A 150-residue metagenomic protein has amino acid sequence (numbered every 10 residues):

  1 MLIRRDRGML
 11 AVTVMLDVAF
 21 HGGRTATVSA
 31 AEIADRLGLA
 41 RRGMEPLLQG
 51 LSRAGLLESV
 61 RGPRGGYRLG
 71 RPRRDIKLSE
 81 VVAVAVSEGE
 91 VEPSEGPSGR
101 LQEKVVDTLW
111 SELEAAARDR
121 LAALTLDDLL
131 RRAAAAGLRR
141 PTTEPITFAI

Functional and structural regions predicted by a protein language model:
M1-M15: Short alpha-helical segments that sit at the start of domains
T27-G38: A short alpha-helical element within helix-turn-helix/winged-helix DNA-binding domains across DNA-binding proteins
D35, S52-R53: Alpha-helical residues within the helix-turn-helix
G55-G70: Beta-hairpin "wing" of winged helix-turn-helix
R73-P97: Conserved segment of winged-helix/HTH DNA-binding domains
P97-I150: C-terminal regulatory/oligomerization modules of transcriptional regulators
